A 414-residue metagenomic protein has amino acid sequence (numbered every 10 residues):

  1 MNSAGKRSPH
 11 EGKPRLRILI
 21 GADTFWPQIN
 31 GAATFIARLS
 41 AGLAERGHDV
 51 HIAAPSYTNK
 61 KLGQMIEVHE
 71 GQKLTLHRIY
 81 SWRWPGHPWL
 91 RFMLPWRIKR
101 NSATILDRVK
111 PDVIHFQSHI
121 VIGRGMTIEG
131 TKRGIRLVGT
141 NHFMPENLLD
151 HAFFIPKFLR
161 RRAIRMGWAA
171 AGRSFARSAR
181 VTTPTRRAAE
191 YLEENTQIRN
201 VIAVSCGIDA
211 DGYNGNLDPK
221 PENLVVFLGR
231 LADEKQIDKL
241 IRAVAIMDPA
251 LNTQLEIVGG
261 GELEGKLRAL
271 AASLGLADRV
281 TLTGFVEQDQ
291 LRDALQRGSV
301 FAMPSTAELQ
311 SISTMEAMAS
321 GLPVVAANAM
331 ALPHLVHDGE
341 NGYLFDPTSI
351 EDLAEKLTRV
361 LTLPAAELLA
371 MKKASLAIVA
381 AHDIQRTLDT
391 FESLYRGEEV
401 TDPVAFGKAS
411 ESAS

Functional and structural regions predicted by a protein language model:
M1-R78, R386-D389, P403, G407 (+1 more regions): N-terminal subdomain of nucleotide-sugar transferases
F175, F285-V286, D293-G298: Short alpha-helical donor nucleotide-sugar binding micro-motif in glycosyltransferases
R187, G207: Carbohydrate-associated surface elements
L217-V244, E256: Conserved donor-binding/catalytic core segment of Leloir-type glycosyltransferases
K266-V286: Nucleotide-activated donor-binding/catalytic signature segment of Leloir-type glycosyltransferases, i.e., the conserved
T306: Aromatic "clamp/platform" in nucleotide-sugar-dependent glycosyltransferases that forms part of the donor/acceptor
P323-A326: Short hydrophobic beta-strand element within catalytic cores of glycosyltransferases and related nucleotide-activated
D338-G339, Y343-I350, R359-A365: Conserved acidic donor-binding segment of nucleotide-sugar-dependent glycosyltransferases
